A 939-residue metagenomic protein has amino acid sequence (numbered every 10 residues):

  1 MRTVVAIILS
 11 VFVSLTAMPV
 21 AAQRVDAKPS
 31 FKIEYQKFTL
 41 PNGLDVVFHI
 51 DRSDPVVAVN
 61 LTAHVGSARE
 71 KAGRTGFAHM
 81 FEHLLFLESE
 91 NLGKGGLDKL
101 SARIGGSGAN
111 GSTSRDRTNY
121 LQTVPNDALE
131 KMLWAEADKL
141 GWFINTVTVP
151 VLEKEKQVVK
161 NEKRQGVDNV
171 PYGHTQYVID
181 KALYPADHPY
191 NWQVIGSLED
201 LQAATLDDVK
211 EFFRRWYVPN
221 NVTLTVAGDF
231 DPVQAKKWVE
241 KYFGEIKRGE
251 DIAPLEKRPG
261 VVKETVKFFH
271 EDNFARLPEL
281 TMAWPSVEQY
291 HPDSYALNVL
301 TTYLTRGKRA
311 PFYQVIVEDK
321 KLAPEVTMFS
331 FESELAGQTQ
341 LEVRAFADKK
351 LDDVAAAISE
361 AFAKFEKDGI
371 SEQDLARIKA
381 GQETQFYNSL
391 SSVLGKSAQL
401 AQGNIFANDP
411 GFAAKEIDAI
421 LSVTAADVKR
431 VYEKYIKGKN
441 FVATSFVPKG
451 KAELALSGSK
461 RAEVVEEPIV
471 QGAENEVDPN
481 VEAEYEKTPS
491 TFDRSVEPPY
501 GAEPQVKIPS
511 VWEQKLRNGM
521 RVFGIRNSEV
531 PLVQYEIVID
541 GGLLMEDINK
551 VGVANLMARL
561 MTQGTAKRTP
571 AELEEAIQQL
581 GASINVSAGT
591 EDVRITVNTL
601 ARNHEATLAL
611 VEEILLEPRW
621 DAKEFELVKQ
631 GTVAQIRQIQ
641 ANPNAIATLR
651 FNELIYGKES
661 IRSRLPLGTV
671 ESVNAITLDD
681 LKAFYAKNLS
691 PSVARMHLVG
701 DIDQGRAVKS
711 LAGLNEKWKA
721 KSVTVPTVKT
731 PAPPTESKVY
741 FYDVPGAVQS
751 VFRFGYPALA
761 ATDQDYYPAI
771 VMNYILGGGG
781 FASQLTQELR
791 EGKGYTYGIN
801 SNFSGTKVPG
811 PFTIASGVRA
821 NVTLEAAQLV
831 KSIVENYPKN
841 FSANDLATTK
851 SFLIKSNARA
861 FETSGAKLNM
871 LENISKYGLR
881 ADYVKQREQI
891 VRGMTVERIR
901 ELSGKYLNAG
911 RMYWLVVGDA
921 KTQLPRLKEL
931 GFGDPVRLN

Functional and structural regions predicted by a protein language model:
M1-V4: Positively charged n-region of N-terminal signal peptides that target proteins for export
A6-T16: Bacterial N-terminal signal peptides
P19-V46, D231-D272, E279, Q314 (+6 more regions): Proteolytic maturation boundary segments
V47-H49, D54-A72, G76-M80, G95-W142 (+19 more regions): M16 family metallopeptidases and their MPP-like homologs
L84-L92, K99: Metal-associated gating/positioning segment near the N- to mid-region
V149, K156, K210-Y242, N440 (+3 more regions): Non-catalytic, conformational "gating/processing" segments within enzyme and secreted inhibitor domains
V159-G166, R258-E271, I378-S389, T599-L600 (+3 more regions): Short, conserved secondary-structure transition motifs
